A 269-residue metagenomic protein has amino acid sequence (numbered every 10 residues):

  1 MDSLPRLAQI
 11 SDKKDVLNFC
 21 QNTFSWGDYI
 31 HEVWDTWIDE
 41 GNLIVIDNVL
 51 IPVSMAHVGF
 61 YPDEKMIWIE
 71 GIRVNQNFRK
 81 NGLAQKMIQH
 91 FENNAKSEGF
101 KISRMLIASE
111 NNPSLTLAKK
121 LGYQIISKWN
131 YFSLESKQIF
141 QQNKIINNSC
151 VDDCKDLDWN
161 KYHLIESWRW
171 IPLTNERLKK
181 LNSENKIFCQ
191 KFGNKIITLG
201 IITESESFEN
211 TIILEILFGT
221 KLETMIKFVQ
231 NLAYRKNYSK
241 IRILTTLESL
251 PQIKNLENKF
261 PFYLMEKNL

Functional and structural regions predicted by a protein language model:
K13, C20-V45, P52-H57, W159-G193: Active-site rim helix/loop that mediates acceptor-substrate recognition in acyltransferases
V45, I51-G59, I67-W68, N194-S205: Conserved beta-strand in the GNAT
F60, L106-I107, Q124-Q138, E257-L269: Conserved catalytic-core motifs of GNAT/GCN5-like acyltransferases
F60-I69, R79, T203-E215, F260-F262: A conserved beta-turn-beta hairpin within the catalytic core of GNAT-like acetyltransferases that forms part
I67, I88, N94-E110, L117 (+1 more regions): Conserved GNAT acetyl-CoA-binding A-motif
G71-V74, K80-N94, T116, K120 (+1 more regions): Conserved acetyl-CoA-binding loop-helix of GNAT-fold acetyltransferases
Q85, S109-S127, L247-F260: Conserved active-site alpha-helix within GNAT-family acetyltransferase domains
L121-F208: Amide-forming acyltransferase catalytic core, primarily the GNAT-like/NAT-type and related acyltransferase folds
